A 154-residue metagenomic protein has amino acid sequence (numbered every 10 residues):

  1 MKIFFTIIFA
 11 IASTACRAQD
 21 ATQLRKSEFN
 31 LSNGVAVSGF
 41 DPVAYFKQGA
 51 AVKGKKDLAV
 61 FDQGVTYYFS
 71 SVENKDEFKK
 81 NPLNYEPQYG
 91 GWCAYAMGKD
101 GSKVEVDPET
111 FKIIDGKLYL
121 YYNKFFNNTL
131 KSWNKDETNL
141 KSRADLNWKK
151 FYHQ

Functional and structural regions predicted by a protein language model:
M1, K75-D76, F126-T129: Short, surface-exposed beta-strand/loop "edge" segments at domain boundaries and coil↔beta transitions
M1-A21: Bacterial Sec-dependent N-terminal signal peptides
K2-I3, I7, S27, A44 (+1 more regions): Short non-domain terminal segments
A15-R17, E77, S132: Generic detector of isolated residues embedded in canonical secondary-structure elements
Q19-A59, Q63, Y85-Q154: Intrinsically disordered, low-complexity terminal tails and linkers in eukaryotic proteins, enriched in charged/polar
Y68-S70, N74-P87: Mature extracytoplasmic domains of secretory-pathway proteins
